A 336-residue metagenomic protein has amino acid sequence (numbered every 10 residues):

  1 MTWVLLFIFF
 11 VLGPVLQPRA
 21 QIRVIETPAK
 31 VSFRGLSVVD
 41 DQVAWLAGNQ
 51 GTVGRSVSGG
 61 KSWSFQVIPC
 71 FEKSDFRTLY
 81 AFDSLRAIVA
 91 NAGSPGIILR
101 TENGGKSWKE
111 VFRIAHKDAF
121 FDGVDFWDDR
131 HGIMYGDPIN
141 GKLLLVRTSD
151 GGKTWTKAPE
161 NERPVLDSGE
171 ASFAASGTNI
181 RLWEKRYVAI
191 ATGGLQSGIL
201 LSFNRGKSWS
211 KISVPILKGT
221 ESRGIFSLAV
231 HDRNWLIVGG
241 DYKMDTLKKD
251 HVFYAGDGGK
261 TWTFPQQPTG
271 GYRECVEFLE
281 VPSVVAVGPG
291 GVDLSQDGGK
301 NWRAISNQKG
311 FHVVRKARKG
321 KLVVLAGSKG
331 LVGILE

Functional and structural regions predicted by a protein language model:
M1-Q21: Bacterial Sec-dependent N-terminal signal peptides
A20-E336: Residue-level hotspots at or immediately adjacent to binding/recognition sites across diverse folds
